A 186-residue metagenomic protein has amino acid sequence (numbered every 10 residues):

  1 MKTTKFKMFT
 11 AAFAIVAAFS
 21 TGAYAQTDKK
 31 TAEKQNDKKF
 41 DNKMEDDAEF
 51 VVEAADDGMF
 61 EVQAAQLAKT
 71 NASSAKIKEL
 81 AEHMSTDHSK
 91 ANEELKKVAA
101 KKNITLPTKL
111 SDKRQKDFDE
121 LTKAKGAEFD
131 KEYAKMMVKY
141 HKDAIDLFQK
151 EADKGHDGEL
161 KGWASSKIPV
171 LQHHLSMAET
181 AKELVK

Functional and structural regions predicted by a protein language model:
K2-A12, V16-K186: His/Met- and acidic-residue-enriched segments that coordinate or traffic transition-metal cofactors and support
